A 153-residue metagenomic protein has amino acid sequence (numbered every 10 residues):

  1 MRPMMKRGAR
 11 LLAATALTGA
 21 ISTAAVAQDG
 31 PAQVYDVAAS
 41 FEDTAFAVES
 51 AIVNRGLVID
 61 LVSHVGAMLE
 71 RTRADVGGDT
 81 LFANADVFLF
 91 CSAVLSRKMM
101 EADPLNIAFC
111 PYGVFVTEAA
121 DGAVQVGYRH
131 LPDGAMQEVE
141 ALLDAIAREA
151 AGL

Functional and structural regions predicted by a protein language model:
R2-A13: Bacterial N-terminal signal peptides that target proteins for export
L12-S22: Bacterial N-terminal signal peptides
V26-I59, S63: Terminal, regulation- and interaction-focused segments at domain boundaries
S50-N54, L105, R148: Short, intrinsically disordered, mixed-charge
V58-D60, H64-F109: Compact, glycine-rich, soluble single-domain proteins
F109, G113-D133: Beta-strand/loop substructures that line and gate deep hydrophobic ligand-binding cavities in soluble
Q125-L153: C-terminal partner/receptor-binding element of secreted or periplasmic proteins
